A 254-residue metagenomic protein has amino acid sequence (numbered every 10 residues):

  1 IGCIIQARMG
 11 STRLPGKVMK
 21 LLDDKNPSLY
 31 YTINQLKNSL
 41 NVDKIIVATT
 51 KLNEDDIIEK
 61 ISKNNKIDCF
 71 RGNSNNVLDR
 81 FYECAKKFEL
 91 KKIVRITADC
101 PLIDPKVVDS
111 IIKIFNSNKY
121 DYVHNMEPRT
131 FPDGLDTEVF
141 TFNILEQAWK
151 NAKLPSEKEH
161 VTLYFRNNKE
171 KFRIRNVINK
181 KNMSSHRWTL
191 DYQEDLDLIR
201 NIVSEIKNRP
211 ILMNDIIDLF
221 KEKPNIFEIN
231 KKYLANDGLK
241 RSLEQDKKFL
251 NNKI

Functional and structural regions predicted by a protein language model:
I1-P15: N-terminal nucleotide-binding beta1-loop-alpha1 segment
P27-I45, I58-K60, N64-N65: A short, N-terminal amphipathic alpha-helix
T50-D55: A conserved acidic beta->alpha catalytic loop
K63-N75, K86: Conserved donor nucleotide-binding strand/loop of the catalytic core
E83, F88, D104-T130: Conserved donor-nucleotide/metal-binding helix-loop-beta segment in metal-dependent transferases, i.e., the alpha-helix
A85, E89-P101: Short beta-strand-to-loop acidic/aromatic patch adjacent to the donor-nucleotide binding site
L90, T137-W149, Q193-D197: Conserved nucleotide-sugar donor-binding and metal-coordinating catalytic region shared by glycosyltransferases
F140, V161-I254: Conserved alpha/beta core of the MobA/IspD/sugar-nucleotide pyrophosphorylase nucleotidyltransferase superfamily
